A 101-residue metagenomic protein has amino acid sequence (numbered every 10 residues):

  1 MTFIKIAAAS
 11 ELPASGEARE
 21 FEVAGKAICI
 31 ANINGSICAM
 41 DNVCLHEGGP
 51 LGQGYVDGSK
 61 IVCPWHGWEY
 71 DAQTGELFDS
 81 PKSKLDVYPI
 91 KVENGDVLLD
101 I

Functional and structural regions predicted by a protein language model:
M1-A9, W65-E76: Short, basic/low-complexity N-terminal boundary segments at the transition from targeting/disordered tails
M1-G58, K84, Y88-I101: N-terminal pre-ligand scaffold of iron-sulfur
C44, C63-H66: Short cysteine clusters
P50-D57, E69-P81: Iron-sulfur (Fe-S) cluster-binding segments and ferredoxin-like electron-carrier domains, especially [2Fe-2S]
C63, Y70-Q73, S83-D86, N94: Noncatalytic linker/hinge segments flanking ATPase motor cores
